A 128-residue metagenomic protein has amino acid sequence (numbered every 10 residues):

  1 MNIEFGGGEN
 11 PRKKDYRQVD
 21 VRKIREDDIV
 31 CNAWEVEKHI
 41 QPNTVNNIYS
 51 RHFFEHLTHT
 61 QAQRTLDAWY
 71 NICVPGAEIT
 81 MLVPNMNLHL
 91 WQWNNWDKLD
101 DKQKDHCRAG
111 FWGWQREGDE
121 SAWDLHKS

Functional and structural regions predicted by a protein language model:
M1, D15, E78: Residues at the starts of beta-strands that form the adenosine-phosphate
M1-E9: Conserved class I S-adenosyl-L-methionine
E9-P42: Adenosine-cofactor binding site in Rossmann-like domains, unifying the SAM/SAH pocket of S-adenosylmethionine-dependent
E35, E55, L88: Active-site micro-motifs of SAM-dependent methyltransferase domains
V45-N46: Local beta-strand N-terminus motif with an aromatic residue
Y49: A conserved beta-strand element that flanks and buttresses the S-adenosyl-L-methionine
H52-T60: Di-metal (Zn2+ and/or Mg2+/Mn2+) metal-binding site signature of metallo-dependent hydrolases with the MBL/beta-CASP
H59-S128: S-adenosyl-L-methionine-dependent methyltransferase catalytic module, highlighting the catalytic core
